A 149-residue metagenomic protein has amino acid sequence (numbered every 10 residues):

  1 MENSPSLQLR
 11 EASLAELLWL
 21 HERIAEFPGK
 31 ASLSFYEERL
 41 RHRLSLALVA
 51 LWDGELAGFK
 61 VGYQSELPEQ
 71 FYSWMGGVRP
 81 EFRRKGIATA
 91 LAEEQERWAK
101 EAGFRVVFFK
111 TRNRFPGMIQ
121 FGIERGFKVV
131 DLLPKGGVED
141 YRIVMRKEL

Functional and structural regions predicted by a protein language model:
M1-A15, L149: Conserved N-terminal entry element of GNAT/NAT acetyltransferase domains
E11-W74, R79, K135: Acetyl-CoA-dependent GNAT
H21, S45, K60, S73 (+4 more regions): Polar/charged side chains located within well-ordered beta-strands of beta-rich proteins
L51-D53, R146-L149: Active-site beta-strand termini and strand-to-loop segments that position acidic
V78, R84-R97, E124: Conserved acetyl-CoA-binding loop-helix of GNAT-fold acetyltransferases
A99-T111: Conserved GNAT acetyl-CoA-binding A-motif
F108-R112, I123-V144: Conserved catalytic-core motifs of GNAT/GCN5-like acyltransferases
M118: Acidic, divalent-metal-coordinating active-site segment for phosphoryl/phosphodiester hydrolysis, typified by short
